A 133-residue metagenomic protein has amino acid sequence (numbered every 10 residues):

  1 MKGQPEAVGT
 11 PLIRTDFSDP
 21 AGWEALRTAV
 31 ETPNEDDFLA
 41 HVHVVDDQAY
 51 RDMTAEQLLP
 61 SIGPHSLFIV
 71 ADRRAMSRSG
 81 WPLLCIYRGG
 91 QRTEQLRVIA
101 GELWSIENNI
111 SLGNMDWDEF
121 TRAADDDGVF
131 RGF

Functional and structural regions predicted by a protein language model:
M1-D118, F133: Short helix/strand-capping turn motifs
R122-F133: Charged phosphate-binding loop/patch that engages nucleotide di/tri-phosphates or the phosphate backbone of nucleic
